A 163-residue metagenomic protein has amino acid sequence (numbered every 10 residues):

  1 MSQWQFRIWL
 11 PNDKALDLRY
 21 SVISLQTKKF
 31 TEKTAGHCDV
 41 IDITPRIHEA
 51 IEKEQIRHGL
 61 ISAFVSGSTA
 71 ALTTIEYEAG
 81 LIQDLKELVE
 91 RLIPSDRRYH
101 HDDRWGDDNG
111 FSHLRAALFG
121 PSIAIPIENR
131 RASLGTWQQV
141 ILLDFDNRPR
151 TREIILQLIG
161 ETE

Functional and structural regions predicted by a protein language model:
W4-E163: Active-site histidine-anchored catalytic micro-motif
